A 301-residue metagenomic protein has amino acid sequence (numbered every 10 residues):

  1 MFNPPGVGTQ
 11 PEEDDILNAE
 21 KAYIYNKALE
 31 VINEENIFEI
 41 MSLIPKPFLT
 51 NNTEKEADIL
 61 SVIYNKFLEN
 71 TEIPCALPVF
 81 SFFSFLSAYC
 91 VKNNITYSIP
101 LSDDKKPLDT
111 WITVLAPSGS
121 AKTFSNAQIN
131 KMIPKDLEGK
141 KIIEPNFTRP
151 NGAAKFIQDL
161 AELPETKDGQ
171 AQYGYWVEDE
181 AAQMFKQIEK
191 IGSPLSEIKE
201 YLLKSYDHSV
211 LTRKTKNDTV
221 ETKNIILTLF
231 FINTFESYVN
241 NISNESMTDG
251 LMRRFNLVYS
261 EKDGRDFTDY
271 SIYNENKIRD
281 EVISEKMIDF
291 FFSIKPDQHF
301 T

Functional and structural regions predicted by a protein language model:
F2-A19: Basic, alpha-helical nucleic-acid-binding regions used in initiation and control of genome expression
D14-T301: Phosphate-handling catalytic cores of nucleic-acid transaction enzymes
